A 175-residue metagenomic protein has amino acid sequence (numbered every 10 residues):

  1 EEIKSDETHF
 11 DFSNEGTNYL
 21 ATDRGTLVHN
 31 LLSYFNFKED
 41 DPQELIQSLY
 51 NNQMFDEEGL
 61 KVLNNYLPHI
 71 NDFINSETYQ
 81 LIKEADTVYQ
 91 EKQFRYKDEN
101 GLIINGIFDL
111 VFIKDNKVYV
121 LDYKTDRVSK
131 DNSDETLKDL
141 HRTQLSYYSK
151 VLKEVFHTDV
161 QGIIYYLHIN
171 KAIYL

Functional and structural regions predicted by a protein language model:
E1-L175: Structural signature of nuclease core domains in nucleic-acid processing machines
